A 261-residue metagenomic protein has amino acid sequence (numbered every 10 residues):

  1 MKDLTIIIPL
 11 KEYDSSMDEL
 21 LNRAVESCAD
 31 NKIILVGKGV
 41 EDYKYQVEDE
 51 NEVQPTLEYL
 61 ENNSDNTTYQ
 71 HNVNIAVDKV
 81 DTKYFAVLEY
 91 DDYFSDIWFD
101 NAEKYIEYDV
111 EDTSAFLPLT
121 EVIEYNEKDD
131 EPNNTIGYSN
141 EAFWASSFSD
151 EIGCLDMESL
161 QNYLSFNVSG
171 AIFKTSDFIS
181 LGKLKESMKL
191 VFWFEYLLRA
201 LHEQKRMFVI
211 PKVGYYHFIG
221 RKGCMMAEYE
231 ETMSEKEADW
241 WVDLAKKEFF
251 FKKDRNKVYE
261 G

Functional and structural regions predicted by a protein language model:
M1-R23: N-proximal low-complexity "stem/linker" segments adjacent to membrane-targeting elements
N22-N31: Short, acidic, metal-binding catalytic loop of nucleotide-sugar glycosyltransferases
N63-V80: Glycine-rich, basic loop-to-helix element that forms the pyrophosphate-binding segment of sugar-nucleotide handling
T67, D129-I136, S187-K189, R206 (+2 more regions): Nucleotide-sugar-dependent glycosyltransferase catalytic core
F85: Short aromatic/hydrophobic "clamp" motif used to bind/position activated sugar donors
F99-Y138: Conserved donor NDP-sugar-binding/catalytic core segment of glycosyltransferases
S149-F173: A recurrent flexible, glycine/aromatic-enriched loop bordering the glycosyltransferase active site that acts as
K189-Y196: Acidic donor-binding loop at a coil-to-helix junction in glycosyltransferase catalytic cores that engages
